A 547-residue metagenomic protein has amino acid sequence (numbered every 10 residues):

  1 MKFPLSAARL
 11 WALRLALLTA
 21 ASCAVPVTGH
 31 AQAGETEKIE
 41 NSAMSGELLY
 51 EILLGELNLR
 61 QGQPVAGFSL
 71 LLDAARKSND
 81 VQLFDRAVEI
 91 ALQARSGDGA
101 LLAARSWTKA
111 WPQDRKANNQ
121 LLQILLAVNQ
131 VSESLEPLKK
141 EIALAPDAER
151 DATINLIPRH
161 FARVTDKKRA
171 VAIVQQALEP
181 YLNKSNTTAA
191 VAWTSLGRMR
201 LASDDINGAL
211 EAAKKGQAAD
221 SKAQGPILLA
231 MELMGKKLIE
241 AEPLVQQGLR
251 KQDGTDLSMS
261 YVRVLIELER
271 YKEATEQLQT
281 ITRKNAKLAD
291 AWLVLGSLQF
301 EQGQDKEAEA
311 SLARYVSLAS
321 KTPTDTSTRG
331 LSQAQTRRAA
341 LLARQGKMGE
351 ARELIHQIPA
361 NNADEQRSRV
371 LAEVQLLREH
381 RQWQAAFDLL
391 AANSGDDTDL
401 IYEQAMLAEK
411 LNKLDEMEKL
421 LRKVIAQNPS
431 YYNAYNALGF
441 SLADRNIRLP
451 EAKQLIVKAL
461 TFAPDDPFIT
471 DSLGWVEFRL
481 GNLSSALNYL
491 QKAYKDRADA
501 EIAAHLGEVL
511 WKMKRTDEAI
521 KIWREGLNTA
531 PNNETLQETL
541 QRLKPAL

Functional and structural regions predicted by a protein language model:
M1-P4, A20, E56, L318: Intrinsically disordered, low-complexity segments
K2-A16: Bacterial N-terminal signal peptides that target proteins for export
A12-L13, T28-H30, R283, Q333: Intrinsically disordered, low-complexity regions enriched for glutamine and histidine
R14-A24: Bacterial N-terminal signal peptides
C23-G34: Signal peptide processing junction and immediate N-terminal pro/mature segment of secreted/exported proteins
I39-R60, S69-L547: Alpha-solenoid helical repeat scaffolds
